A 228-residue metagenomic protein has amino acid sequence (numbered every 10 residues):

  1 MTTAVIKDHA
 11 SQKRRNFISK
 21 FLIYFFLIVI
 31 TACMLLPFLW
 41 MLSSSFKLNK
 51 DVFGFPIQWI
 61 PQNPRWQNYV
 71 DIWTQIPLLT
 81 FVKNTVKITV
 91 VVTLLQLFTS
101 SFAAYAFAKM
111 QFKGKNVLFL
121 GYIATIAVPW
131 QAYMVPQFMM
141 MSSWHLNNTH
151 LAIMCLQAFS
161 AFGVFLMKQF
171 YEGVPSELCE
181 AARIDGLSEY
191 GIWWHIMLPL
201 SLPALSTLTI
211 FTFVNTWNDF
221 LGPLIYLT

Functional and structural regions predicted by a protein language model:
A4-V5, S11-R15, S19-T228: A structural signal for multi-pass alpha-helical bundles of membrane permease subunits that mediate small-molecule
